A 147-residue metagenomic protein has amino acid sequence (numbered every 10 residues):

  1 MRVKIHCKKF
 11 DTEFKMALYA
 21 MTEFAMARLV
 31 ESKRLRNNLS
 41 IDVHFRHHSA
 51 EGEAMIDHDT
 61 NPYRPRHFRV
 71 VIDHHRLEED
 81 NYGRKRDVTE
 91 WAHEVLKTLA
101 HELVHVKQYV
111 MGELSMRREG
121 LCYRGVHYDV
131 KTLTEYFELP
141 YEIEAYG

Functional and structural regions predicted by a protein language model:
M1-K8: Acidic/histidine-rich, surface-exposed loop or edge segments in extracytoplasmic proteins
V3, E78-G83, V126-T132: A short small-residue
K8-R69: Auxiliary, metal-adjacent structural segments of Zn-dependent hydrolase domains
T12, M16, T89-E94, T98 (+1 more regions): Soluble non-cytosolic domains of exported or imported proteins
A17-M21, F137, Y141-E144: Soluble or luminal CAZymes and related metallo-dependent hydrolases
S49-H93, V106-V110: Active-site scaffold of zinc-dependent metalloenzymes
H93-E94, Y109-E142: Post-HEXXH active-site segment of zinc metalloproteases
K97-V110, A145: Active-site recognition of the HExxH zinc-binding catalytic motif
